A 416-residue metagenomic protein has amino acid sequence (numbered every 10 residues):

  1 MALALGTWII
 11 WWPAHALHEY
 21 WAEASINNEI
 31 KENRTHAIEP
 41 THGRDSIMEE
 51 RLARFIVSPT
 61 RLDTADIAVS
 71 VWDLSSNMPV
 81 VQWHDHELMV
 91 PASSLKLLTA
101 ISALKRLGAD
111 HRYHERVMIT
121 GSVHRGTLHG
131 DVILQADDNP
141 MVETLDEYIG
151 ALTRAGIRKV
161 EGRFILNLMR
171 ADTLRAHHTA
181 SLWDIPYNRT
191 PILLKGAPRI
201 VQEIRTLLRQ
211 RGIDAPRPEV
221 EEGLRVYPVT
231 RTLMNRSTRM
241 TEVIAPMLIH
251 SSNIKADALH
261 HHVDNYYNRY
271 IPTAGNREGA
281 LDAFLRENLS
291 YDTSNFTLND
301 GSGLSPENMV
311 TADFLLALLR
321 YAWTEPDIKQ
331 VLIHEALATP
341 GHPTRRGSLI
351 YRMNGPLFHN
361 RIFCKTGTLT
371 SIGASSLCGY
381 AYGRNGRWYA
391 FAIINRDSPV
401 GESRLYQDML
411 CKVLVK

Functional and structural regions predicted by a protein language model:
M1-A24: Bacterial Sec-dependent N-terminal signal peptides
L17-L88, G150-G156: Beta-lactamase-like hydrolase cores
S58, V80-Q82, D264-K416: Small-residue-rich helix-loop
T64-D66, H84-H86, A92-L95, D110-R112 (+9 more regions): Extracytoplasmic
A68-W72, V81-Q82, D131-Q135, R163-N167 (+2 more regions): Soluble periplasmic/extracytoplasmic beta-strand elements of cell-envelope proteins
N77, P91-A109, F164, E203-I204 (+2 more regions): Active-site SXXK
R112-R170, H178-D184: Active-site-adjacent, His/Asp/Glu-enriched structural segments that form or flank metal-binding and acid/base networks
K159-G162, R170, S181-H334: A small/polar active-site loop signature that marks catalytic segments
